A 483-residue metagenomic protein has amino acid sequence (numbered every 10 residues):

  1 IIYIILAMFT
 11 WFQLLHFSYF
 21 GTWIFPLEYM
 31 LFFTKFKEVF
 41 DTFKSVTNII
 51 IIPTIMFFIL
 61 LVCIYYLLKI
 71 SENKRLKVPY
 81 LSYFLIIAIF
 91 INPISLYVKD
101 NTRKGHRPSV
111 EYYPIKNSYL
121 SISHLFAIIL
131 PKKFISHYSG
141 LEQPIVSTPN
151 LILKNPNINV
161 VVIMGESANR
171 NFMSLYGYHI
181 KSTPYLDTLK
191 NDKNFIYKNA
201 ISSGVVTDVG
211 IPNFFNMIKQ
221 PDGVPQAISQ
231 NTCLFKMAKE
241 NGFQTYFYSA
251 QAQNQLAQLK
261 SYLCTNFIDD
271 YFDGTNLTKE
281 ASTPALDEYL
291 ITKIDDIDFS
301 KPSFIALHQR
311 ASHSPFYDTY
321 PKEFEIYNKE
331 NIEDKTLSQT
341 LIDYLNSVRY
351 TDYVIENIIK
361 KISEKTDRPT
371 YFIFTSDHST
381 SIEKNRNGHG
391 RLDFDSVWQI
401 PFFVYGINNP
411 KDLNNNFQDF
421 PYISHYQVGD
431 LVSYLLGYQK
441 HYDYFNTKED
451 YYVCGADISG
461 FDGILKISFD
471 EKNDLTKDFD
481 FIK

Functional and structural regions predicted by a protein language model:
I1-Y113: Transmembrane and membrane-interface helices of multi-pass, inner-membrane envelope-modifying transferases
I87-V162, S167-N331, H425-A456, G463: Active-site-proximal alpha/beta segments of enzymes that process anionic O-linked groups
G177-K181, S363, R368-P369, I373-N408: Histidine-centered active-site microenvironments of extracellular/periplasmic hydrolases and transferases
N213-F215, I332-T340, N408-N414: Short glycine/proline-rich turn/loop motifs
P225-Q230, S338-T351, L392-W398, K411-V432 (+1 more regions): A short beta-strand-to-alpha-helix junction
I291-D295, K329-F372, Y426-G429: A long, amphipathic alpha-helix that forms part of the scaffold/cap immediately adjacent to metal-dependent active
I355, D377, F402, V428 (+1 more regions): Hydrophobic, well-ordered secondary-structure elements that form the walls of internal hydrophobic environments
T380-K384, G437-K483: C-terminal cap/loop subdomain of S1 sulfatases and analogous C-terminal strand-loop tails that border
